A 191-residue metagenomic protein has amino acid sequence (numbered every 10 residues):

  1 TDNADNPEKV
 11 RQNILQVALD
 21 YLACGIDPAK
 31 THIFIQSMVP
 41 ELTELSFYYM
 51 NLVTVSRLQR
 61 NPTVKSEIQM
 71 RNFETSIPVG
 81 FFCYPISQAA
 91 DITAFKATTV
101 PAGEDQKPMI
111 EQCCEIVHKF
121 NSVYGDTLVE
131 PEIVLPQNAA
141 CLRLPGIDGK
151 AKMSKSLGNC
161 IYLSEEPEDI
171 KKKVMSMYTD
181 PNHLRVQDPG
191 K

Functional and structural regions predicted by a protein language model:
T1-A90: N-terminal Rossmann-like or analogous alpha/beta NTP/dinucleotide-binding catalytic cores that position adenine
K65-K191: Active-site cores that bind ATP or allylic diphosphates and position pyrophosphate for catalysis
